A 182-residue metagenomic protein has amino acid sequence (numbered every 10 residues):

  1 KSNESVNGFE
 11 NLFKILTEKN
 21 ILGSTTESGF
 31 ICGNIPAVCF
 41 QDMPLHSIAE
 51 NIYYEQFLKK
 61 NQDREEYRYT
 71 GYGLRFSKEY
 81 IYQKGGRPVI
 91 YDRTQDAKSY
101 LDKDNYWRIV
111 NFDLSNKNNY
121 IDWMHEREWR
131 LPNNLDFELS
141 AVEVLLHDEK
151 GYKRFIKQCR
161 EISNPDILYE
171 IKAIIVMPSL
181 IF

Functional and structural regions predicted by a protein language model:
K1-F182: NAD-dependent ADP-ribosyltransferases
